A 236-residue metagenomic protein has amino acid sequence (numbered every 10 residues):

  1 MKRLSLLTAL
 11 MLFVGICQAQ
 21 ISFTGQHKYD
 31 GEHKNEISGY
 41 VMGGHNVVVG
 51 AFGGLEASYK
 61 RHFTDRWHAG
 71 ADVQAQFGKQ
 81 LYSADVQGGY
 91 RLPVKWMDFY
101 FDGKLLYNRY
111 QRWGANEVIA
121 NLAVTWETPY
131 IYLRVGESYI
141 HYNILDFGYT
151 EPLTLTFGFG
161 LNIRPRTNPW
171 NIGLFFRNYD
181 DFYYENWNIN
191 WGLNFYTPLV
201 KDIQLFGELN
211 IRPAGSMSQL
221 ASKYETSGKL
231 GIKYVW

Functional and structural regions predicted by a protein language model:
L4-V14: Sec-dependent N-terminal signal peptides
A19-F77, K233: Short glycine/proline- and aromatic-enriched beta-strand/turn motifs that initiate or cap beta-hairpins
N35-E36, F63-A69, V94-F101, P129-V135 (+2 more regions): Repeated loop/turn-to-beta-strand initiation elements of outer-membrane beta-barrel proteins
G39, A57-R61, V86-Y90, A120-T128 (+4 more regions): Residues on the lipid-exposed face of transmembrane beta-strands in outer-membrane beta-barrel proteins
G39-H45, A71-A75, V86, F101-Y107 (+6 more regions): Transmembrane beta-barrel strands of outer-membrane/channel proteins
M42-G54, Q74-A84, N108-V118, Y142-L153 (+2 more regions): Solvent-exposed loop/turn segments connecting transmembrane beta-strands in outer-membrane beta-barrel proteins
E117-D181: Detector for outer-membrane/organellar transmembrane beta-barrel domains, recognizing the amphipathic beta-strand
E185-W236: Predominantly the C-terminal beta-signal and adjacent terminal strand-loop region of outer-membrane beta-barrel
